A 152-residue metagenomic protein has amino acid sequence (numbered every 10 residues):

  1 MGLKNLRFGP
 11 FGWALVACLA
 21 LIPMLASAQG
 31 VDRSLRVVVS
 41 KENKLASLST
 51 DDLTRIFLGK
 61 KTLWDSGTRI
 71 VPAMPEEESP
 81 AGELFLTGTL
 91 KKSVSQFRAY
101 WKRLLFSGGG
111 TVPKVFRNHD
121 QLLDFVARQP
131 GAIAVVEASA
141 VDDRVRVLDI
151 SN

Functional and structural regions predicted by a protein language model:
M1-F8: N-terminal secretory signal peptides that target proteins for export/translocation
P10-P23: Bacterial N-terminal signal peptides
M24-A28: Sec/Tat signal peptide C-region and signal peptidase I cleavage site
Q29-N152: Exported/periplasmic ABC-transporter solute-binding proteins
